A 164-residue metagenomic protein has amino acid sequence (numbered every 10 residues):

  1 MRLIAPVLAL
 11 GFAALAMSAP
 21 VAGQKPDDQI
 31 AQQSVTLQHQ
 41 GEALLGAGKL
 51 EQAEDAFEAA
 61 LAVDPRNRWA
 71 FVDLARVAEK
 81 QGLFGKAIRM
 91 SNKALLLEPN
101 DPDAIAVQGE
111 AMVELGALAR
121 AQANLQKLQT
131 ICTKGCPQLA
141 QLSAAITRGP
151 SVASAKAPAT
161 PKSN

Functional and structural regions predicted by a protein language model:
K25-S34, Q122-N164: Terminal, low-structured helical/coil segments at or just beyond the last alpha-helical repeat
Q32-V63: Alpha-helical segment of the N-proximal tetratricopeptide repeat
G46-A47, K80-Q81, E114-L115, I131 (+1 more regions): Register position in tetratricopeptide repeats
A60, K93-A94, K127-L128: Canonical positions in the second alpha-helix
V63, L97-E98, T130-K134: Structural marker of alpha-solenoid helical repeat scaffolds
D73-L74, V107, Q141-A145: Canonical tetratricopeptide repeat
